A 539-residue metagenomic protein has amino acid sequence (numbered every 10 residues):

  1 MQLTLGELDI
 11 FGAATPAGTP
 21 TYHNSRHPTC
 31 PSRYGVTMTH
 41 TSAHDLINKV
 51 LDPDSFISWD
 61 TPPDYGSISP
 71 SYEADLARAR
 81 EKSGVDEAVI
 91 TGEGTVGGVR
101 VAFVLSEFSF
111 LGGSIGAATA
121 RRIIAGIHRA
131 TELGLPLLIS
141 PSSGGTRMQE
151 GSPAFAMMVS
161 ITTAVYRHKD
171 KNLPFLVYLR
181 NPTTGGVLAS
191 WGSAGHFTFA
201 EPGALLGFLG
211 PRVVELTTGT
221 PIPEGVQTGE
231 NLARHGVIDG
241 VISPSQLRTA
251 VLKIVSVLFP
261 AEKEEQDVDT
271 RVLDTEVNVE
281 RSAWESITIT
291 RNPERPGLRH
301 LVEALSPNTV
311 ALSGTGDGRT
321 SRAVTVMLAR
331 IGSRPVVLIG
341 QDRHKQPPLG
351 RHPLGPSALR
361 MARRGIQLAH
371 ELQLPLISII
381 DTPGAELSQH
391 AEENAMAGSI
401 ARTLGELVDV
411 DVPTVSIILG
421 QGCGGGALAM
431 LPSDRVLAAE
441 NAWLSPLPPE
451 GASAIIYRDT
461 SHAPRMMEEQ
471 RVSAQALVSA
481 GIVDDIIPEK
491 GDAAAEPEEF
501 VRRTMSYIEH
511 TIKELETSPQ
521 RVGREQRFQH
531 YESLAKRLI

Functional and structural regions predicted by a protein language model:
M1-L176, P182, A189, A194-F197 (+5 more regions): Terminal-region recognition feature
T184-G185, E215: Functionally critical, cavity-lining and gating residues within the transmembrane helices of 12-TM secondary
L206-L209, V214-T217, S445-P448, A452-A454: Nucleotide-binding motor/catalytic cores of P-loop/tubulin-like NTPases across gene-expression machines
